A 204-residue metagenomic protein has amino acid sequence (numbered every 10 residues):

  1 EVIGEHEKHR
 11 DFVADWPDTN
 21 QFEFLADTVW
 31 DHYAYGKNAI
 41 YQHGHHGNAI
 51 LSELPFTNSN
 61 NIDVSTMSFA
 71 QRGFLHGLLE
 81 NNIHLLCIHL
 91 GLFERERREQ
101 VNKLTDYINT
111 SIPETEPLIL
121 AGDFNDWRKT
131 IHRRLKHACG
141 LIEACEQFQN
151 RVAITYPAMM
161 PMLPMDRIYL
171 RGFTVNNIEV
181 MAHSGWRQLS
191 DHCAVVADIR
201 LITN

Functional and structural regions predicted by a protein language model:
G4-F24: Membrane-embedded segments
P17-D18, E23-N204: Active-site regions of metal-assisted phosphoester/phosphodiester hydrolases, unifying DNase/endonuclease modules
